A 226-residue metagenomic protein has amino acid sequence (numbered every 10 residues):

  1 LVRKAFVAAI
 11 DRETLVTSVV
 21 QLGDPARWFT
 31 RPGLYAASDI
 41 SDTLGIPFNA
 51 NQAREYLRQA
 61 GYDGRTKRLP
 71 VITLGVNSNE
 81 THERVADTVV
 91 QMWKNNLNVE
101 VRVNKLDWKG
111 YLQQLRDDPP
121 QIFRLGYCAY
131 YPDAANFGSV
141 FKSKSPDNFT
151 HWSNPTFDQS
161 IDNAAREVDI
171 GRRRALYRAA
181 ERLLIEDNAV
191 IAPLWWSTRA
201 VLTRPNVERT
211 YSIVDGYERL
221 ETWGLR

Functional and structural regions predicted by a protein language model:
L1, A9-I10, T43-N51, N79-D87 (+3 more regions): Soluble non-cytosolic domains of exported or imported proteins
K4, A8, E13, T17 (+6 more regions): Solvent-exposed, polar/charged alpha-helical surfaces in well-ordered, non-transmembrane soluble domains, broadly
A8, V16-S18, W28-F29, T73-G75 (+3 more regions): Structural recognition of the beta-strand scaffold that forms the well-ordered cores of secreted hydrolase catalytic
E13-I40, V168, R172-W196: Ligand-binding clefts/hinges and TM-proximal coupling segments of bilobed small-molecule sensing domains
T14-V19, K109-K142, A165, L184-I185: Pocket-flanking alpha-helical
D24-A60, S78-R84: Structural transition elements
Y35-Q52, Y62-P70, Q114-D118, S139-R166 (+1 more regions): Short, solvent-exposed loop/beta-turn-alpha elements that line the ligand-binding surface or hinge of extracytoplasmic
R58-A129, I170, R199: Ligand/substrate-recognition segments at binding pockets and active sites
